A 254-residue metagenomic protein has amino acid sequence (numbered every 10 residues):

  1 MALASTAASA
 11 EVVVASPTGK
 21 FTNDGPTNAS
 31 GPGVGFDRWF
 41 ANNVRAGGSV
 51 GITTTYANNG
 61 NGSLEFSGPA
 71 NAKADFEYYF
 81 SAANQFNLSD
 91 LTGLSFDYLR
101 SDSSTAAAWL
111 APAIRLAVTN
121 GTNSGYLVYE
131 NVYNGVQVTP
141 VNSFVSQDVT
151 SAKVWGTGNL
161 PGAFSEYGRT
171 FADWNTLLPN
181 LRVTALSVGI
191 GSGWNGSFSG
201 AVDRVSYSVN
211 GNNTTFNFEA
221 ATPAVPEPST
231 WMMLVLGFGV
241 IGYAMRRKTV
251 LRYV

Functional and structural regions predicted by a protein language model:
M1-A2: Bacterial N-terminal signal peptides
S5-A7: N-terminal signal peptide c-region/cleavage motif recognized by signal peptidases
E11-V44, T214-A220: Extracellular carbohydrate-recognition regions
G51-D75: Short carbohydrate-recognition loop motifs
A83-Q85, D90-L91, Y98-A172, G200: Extracellular ligand-binding interfaces
T139-T222: Terminal, low-complexity interaction segments
P226-M245: A short, hydrophobic C-terminal helix/tail in secreted or cell-surface proteins
G242-V254: C-terminal membrane-anchoring or membrane-association module
